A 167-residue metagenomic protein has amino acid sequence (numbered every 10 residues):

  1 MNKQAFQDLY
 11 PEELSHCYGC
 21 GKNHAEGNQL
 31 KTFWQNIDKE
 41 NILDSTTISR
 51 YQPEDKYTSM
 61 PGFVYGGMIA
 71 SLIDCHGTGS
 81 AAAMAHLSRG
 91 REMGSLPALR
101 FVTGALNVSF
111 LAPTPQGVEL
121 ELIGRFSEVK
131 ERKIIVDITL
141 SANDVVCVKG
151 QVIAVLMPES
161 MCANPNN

Functional and structural regions predicted by a protein language model:
M1-E12, A112-N167: HotDog/MaoC-like acyl-thioester-processing domains
M1-M60: Non-catalytic linker/capping segments at the edges of enzyme domains
Y51-P53, F110, L156: Hydrophobic residues in beta-strands and at strand termini
S80-E121: Hydrophobic beta-strand-centered segment that forms part of the acyl-chain substrate-binding groove
